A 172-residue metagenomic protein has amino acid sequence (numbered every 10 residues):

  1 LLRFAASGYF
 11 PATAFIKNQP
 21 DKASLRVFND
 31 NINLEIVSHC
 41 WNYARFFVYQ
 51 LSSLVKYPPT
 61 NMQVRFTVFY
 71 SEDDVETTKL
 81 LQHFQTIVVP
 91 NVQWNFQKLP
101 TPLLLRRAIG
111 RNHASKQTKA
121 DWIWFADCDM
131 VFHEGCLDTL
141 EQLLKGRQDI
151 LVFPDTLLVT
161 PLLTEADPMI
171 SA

Functional and structural regions predicted by a protein language model:
L1-V55: N-proximal low-complexity "stem/linker" segments adjacent to membrane-targeting elements
L54-L99: Acidic donor-binding segment of Leloir-type glycosyltransferases
P100-Q117: Glycine-rich, basic loop-to-helix element that forms the pyrophosphate-binding segment of sugar-nucleotide handling
S115, H133-A172: Conserved catalytic core of nucleotide-sugar-dependent glycosyltransferases
I123: Short aromatic/hydrophobic "clamp" motif used to bind/position activated sugar donors
D127-V131: The conserved acidic donor/metal-binding loop of glycosyltransferases
